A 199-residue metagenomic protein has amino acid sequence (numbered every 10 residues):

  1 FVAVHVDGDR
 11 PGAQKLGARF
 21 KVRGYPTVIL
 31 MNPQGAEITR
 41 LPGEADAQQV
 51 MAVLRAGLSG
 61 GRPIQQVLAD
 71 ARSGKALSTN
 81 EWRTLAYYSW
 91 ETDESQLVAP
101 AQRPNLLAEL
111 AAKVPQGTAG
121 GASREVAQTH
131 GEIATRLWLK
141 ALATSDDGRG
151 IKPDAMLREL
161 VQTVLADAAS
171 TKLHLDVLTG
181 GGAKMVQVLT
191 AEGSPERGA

Functional and structural regions predicted by a protein language model:
F1-A13, V22-Y25, L30-P33: Thiol-based oxidoreductase modules, predominantly thioredoxin-like and allied folds used for disulfide exchange
R19-I64: Non-catalytic, surface beta->alpha helical segment in thiol-disulfide oxidoreductase systems
Q49-V53, R72-L77: A general structural signal for short secondary-structure boundary/capping elements
G61-S73: Repeat-mediated protein-protein interaction surfaces in helical alpha-solenoids
K75-A199: Oxidative protein folding and maturation machinery
